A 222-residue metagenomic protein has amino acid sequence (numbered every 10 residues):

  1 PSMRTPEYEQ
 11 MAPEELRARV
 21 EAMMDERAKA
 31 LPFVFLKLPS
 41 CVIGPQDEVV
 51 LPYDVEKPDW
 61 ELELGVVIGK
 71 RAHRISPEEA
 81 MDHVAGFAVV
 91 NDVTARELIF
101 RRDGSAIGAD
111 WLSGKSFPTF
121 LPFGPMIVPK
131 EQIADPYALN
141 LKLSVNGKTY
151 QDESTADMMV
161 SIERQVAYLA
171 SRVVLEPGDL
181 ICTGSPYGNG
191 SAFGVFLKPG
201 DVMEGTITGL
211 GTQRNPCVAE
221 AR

Functional and structural regions predicted by a protein language model:
P1-N146, E153, V160, V218: Active-site microenvironments in enzyme catalytic cores
P39-S40, T94, S185-Y187, G209: Acidic, glycine-rich active-site loops and adjacent beta-strand->loop/helix elements that engage anionic groups
F123, G178, I207: Residue-level signal for inorganic ion chemistry
N146-G147, T208: Short strand-turn-strand beta-turns centered on an Asx-Gly dipeptide
A156, Y187-R222: Charged, cofactor-coupling segments
S161-L197: A conserved acidic, glycine/proline-rich C-terminal tail/linker
